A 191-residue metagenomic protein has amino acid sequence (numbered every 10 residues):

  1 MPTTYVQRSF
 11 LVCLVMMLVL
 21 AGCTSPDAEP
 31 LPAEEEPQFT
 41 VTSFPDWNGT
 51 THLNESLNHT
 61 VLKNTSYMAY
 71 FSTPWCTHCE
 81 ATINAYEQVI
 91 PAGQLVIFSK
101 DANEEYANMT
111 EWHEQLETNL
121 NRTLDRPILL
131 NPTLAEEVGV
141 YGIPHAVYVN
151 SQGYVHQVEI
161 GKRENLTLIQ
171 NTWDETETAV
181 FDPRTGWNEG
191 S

Functional and structural regions predicted by a protein language model:
M1-Q38: Secretory targeting signatures
V41-Y67: A short beta-strand-turn-helix
G49-T50, D125-P132: Short acidic-hydrophobic, aromatic-tinged amphipathic segments that line or gate anion-handling sites
T65-Y67, S72-W75, G142: Short pre-active-site segment immediately N-terminal to redox-active cysteine/selenocysteine motifs in thiol-based
C76-E80, A146: The canonical Cys-X-X-Cys-His
E80-N119, N131-E137, W187-N188: Structural microenvironment flanking redox-active thiols in thiol-disulfide oxidoreductases
L130-E177: Thiol/disulfide oxidoreductase modules built on the thioredoxin-like
T176-S191: Short, low-complexity, Pro/Ser/Thr/Gly-rich segments in the mature regions of secreted, periplasmic
